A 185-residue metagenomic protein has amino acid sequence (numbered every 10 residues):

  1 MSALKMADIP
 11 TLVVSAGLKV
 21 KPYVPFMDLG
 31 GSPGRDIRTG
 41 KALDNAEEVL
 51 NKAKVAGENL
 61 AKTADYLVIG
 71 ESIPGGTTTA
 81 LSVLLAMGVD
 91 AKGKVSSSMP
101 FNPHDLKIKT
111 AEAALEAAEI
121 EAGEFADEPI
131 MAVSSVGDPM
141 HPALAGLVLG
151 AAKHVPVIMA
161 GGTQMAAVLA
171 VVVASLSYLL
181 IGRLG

Functional and structural regions predicted by a protein language model:
M1-G70, P74-G185: N-terminal loops that bind phosphate or other acidic moieties and the adjacent beta-alpha structural core
